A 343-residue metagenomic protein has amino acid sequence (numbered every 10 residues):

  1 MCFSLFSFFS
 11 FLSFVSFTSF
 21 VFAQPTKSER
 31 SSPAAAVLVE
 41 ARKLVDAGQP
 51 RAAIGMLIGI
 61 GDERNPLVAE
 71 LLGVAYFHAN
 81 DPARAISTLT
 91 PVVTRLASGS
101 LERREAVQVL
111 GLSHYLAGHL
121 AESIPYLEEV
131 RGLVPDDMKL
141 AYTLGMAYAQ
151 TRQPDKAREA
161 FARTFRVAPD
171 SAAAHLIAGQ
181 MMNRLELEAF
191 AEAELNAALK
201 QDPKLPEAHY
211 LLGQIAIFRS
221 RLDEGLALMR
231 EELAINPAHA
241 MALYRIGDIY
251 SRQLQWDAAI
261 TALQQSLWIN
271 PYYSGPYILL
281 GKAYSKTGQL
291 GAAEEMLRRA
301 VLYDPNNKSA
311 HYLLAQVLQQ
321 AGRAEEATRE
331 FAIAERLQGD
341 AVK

Functional and structural regions predicted by a protein language model:
P33-G59, L112, L116, M146 (+1 more regions): Alpha-helical segment of the N-proximal tetratricopeptide repeat
A34, P66-L67, S100-R104, M138-K139 (+6 more regions): Helix-start (N-cap) detector for alpha-helical repeat units in TPR-like alpha-solenoids, especially tetratricopeptide
G48-A52, N80-P91, A117-E129, T151-R163 (+5 more regions): Structural signature of tandem alpha-helical TPR/SEL1-like repeats, specifically the intra-repeat loop/turn
D62-E63, R95-G99, L133, V167 (+5 more regions): Structural marker of alpha-solenoid helical repeat scaffolds
R298, L302-V342: TPR/TPR-like (Sel1-like) alpha-helical repeat modules
